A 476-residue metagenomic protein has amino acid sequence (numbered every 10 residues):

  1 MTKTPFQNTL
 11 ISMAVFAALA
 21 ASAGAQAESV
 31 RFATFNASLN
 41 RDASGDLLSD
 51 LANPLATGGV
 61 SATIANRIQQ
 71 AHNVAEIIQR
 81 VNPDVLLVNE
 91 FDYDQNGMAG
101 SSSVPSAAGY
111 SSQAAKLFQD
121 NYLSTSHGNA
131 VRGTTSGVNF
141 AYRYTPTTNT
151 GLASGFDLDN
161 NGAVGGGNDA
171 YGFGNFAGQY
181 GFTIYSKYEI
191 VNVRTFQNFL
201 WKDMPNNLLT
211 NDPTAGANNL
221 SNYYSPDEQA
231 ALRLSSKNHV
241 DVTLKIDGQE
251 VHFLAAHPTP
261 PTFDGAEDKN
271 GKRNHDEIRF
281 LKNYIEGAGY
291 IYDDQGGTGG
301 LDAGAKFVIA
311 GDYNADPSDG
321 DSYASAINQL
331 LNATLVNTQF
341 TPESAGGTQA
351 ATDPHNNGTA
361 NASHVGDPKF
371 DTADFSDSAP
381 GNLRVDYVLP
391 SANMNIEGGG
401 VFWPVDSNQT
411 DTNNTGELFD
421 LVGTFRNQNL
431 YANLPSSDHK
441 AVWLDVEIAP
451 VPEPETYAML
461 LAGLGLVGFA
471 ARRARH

Functional and structural regions predicted by a protein language model:
T2-I11: Bacterial N-terminal signal peptides that target proteins for export
A20-A23: N-terminal signal peptide c-region/cleavage motif recognized by signal peptidases
A25-F182, N218-L232, K245-V251, Q428-N429 (+2 more regions): N-terminal, active-site-proximal structural segment of metallo-dependent hydrolase catalytic domains
R31-F35, D84-E90, Y142-T145, G181-S186 (+8 more regions): Structural recognition of the beta-strand scaffold that forms the well-ordered cores of secreted hydrolase catalytic
A37-D42, F91-N96, T148-L152, I190-N192 (+4 more regions): Solvent-exposed loop/turn segments at secondary-structure junctions within structured extracellular/periplasmic domains
R67-A71, Y110-L123, A170-Y171, F176 (+2 more regions): Extracytoplasmic, non-cytosolic globular domains
N192-F199, N207, N270-I278, N283-V308 (+1 more regions): Metal-dependent phosphoester-hydrolase catalytic domains
E453-A471: A short, hydrophobic C-terminal helix/tail in secreted or cell-surface proteins
